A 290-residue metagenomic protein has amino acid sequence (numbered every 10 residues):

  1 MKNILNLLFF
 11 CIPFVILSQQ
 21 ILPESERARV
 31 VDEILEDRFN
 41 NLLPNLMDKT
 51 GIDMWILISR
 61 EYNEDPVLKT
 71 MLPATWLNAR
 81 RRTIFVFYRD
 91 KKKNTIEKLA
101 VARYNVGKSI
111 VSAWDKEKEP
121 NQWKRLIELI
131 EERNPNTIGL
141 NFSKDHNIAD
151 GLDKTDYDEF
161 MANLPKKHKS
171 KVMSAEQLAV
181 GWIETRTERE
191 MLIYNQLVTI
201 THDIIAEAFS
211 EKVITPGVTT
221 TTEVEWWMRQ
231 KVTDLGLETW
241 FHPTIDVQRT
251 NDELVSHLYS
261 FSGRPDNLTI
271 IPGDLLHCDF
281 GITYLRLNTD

Functional and structural regions predicted by a protein language model:
M1-Q19: Bacterial Sec-dependent N-terminal signal peptides
Q19-S210, T221-T233, N267: A composition/biophysics-driven feature that prefers long, compositionally simple stretches
I21, I183, D252, L285-D290: Short acidic/His/Gly/Ser-rich catalytic and metal-binding motifs that mark active-site loops of diverse hydrolases
F87-K93, Q248-T250, I271, Y284: Short acidic-glycine loop/turn motifs at beta-strand connectors
K167-M173, E238-T244, G263-D290: Short, acidic (Asp/Glu-rich) active-site segment that either coordinates a divalent metal cofactor
T215-T219: Short, contiguous acidic and Ser/Thr-rich linear segments
E223-E225, I245-N251: A glycine-rich phosphate-binding loop feature that marks nucleotide/adenosyl-phosphate handling sites
T250-S262: Short, structured beta-strand/loop micro-motifs enriched in basic residues and often containing a Trp
